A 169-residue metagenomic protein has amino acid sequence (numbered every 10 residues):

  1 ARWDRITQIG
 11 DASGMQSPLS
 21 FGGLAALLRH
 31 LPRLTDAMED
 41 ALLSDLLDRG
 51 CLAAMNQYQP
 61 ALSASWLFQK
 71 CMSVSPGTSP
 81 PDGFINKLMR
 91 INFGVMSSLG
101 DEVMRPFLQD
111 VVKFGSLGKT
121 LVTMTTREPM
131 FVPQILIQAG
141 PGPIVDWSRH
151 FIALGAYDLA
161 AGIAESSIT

Functional and structural regions predicted by a protein language model:
A1-N56: A conserved active-site cap/scaffold subdomain adjacent to cofactor or substrate pockets
Q8, Q16, Q57-Q59, Q69 (+3 more regions): Residue-identity detector for glutamine
P32-L88, V95, L99, V103-P106: Active-site-proximal substrate-binding core of FAD-dependent oxidoreductases
L46, C71, M104-V111, S148 (+1 more regions): Extended hydrophobic/Leu-rich segments
K87-R127: "flanking P-loop NTPase cores in genome-maintenance ATPases
T125-T169: C-terminal non-catalytic accessory extensions
